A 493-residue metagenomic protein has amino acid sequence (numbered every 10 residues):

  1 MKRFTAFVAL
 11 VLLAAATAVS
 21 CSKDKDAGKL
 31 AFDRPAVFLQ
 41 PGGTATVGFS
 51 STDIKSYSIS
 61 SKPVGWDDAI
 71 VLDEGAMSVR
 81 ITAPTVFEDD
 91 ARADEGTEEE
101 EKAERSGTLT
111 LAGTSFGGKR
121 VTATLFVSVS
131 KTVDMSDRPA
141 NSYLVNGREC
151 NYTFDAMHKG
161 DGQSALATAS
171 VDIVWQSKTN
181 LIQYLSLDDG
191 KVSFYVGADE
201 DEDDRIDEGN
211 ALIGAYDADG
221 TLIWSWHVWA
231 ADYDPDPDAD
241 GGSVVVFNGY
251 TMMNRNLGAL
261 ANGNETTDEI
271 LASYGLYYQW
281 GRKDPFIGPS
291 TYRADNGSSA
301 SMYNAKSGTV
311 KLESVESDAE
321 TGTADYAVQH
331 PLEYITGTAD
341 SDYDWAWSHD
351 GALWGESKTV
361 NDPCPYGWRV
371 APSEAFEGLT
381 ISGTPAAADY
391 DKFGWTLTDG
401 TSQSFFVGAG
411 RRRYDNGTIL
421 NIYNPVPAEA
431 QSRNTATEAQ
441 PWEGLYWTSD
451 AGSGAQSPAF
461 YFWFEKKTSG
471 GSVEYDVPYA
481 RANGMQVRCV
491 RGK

Functional and structural regions predicted by a protein language model:
M1-V8: Bacterial N-terminal signal peptides that target proteins for export
L10-F38, R120-T132: Bacterial Sec-dependent N-terminal signal peptides
G28-F32, T52-R92, K131-D201: Surface-exposed binding patches on compact interaction domains or structured appendages
D89-F116, D207-A218: A short beta-strand micro-motif common to beta-rich folds, especially ectodomain repeats
T114-A123, D219-S225: Short, exposed coil/turn segments at beta-strand boundaries within extracellular/luminal domains
D134-A165, A215, G220-Y274: GGW-centered surface loops in extracellular recognition modules
D189-K191, G209-A211, D238-G383, E474 (+1 more regions): Short aromatic-cysteine micro-motif
A259, T336-K493: C-terminal, surface-exposed recognition/capping segments
